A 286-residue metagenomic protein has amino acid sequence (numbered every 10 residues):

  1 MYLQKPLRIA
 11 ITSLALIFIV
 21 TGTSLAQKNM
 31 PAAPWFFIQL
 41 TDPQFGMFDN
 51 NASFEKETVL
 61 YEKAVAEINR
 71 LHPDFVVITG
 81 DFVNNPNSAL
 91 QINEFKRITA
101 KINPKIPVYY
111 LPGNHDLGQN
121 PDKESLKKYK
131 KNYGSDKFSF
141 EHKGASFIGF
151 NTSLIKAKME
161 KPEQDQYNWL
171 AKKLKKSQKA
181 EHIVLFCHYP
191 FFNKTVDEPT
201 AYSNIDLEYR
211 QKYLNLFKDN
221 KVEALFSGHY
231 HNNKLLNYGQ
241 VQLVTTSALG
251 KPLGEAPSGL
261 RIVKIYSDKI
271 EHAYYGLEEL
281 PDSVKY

Functional and structural regions predicted by a protein language model:
M1-I11: Bacterial N-terminal signal peptides that target proteins for export
A10-T21: Bacterial N-terminal signal peptides
L25-N93: N-terminal active-site segment of His-dependent metallophosphoesterases
P31, K264-Y286: A short C-terminal boundary segment appended to hydrolase-like catalytic domains
I38-E62, N84-P86, L117-K131, L154-D165 (+3 more regions): Acidic/histidine-rich helix-loop elements that form or flank divalent-metal/phosphate-binding sites at the catalytic
D42, G80-D81, G113-N114, F150 (+2 more regions): Active-site glycine-centered loops adjacent to acidic/histidine catalytic or metal-binding residues that shape
L90-H182, L207-A224, L235-A273: Extended active-site neighborhood of metal-dependent phosphoesterases/phosphodiesterases
S177-T195: Short acidic, glycine-rich surface-loop motifs adjacent to enzyme active sites
